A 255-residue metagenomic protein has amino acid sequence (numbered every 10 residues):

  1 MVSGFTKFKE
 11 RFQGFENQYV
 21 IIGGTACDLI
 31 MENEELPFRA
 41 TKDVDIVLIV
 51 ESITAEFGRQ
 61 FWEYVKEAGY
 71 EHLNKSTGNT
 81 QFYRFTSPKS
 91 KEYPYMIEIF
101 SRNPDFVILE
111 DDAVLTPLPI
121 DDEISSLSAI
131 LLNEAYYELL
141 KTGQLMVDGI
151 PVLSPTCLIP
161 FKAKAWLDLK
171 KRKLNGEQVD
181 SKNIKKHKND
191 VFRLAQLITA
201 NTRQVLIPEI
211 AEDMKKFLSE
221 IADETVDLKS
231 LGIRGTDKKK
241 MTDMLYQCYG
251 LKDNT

Functional and structural regions predicted by a protein language model:
M1-T255: Compositionally biased terminal segments of proteins
